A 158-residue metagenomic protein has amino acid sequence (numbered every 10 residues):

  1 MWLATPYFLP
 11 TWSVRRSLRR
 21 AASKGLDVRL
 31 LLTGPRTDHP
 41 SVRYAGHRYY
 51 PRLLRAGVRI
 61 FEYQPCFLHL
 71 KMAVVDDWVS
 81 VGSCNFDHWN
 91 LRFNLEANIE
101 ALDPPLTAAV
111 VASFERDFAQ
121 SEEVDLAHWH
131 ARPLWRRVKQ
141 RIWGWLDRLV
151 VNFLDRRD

Functional and structural regions predicted by a protein language model:
W2-D158: PLD/PLD-like phosphodiesterase catalytic module centered on the HKD motif
